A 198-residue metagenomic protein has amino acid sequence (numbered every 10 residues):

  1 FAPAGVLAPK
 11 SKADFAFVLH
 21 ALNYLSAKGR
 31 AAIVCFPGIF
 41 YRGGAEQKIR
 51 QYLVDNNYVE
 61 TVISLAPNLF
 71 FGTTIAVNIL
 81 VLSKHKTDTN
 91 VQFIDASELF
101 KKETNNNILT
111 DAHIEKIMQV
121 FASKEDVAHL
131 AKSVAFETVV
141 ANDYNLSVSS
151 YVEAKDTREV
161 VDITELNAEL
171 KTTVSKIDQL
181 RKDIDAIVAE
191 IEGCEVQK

Functional and structural regions predicted by a protein language model:
F1-K198: A conserved structural/catalytic subdomain of Rossmann-like adenosyl-cofactor enzymes
